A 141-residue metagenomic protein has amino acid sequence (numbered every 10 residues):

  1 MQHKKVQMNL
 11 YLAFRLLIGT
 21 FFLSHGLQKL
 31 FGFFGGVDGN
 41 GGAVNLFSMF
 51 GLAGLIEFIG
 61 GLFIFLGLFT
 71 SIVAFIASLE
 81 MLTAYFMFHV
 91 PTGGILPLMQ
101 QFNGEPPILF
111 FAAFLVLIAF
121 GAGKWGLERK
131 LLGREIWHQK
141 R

Functional and structural regions predicted by a protein language model:
M1-F31, F47-L55, I59, L66-R141: Extended, low-polarity transmembrane helix blocks
K29-G39: Membrane-interface helix-loop junction between the first two transmembrane segments
V37-S48: Perimembrane loop-to-helix junctions flanking transmembrane segments
